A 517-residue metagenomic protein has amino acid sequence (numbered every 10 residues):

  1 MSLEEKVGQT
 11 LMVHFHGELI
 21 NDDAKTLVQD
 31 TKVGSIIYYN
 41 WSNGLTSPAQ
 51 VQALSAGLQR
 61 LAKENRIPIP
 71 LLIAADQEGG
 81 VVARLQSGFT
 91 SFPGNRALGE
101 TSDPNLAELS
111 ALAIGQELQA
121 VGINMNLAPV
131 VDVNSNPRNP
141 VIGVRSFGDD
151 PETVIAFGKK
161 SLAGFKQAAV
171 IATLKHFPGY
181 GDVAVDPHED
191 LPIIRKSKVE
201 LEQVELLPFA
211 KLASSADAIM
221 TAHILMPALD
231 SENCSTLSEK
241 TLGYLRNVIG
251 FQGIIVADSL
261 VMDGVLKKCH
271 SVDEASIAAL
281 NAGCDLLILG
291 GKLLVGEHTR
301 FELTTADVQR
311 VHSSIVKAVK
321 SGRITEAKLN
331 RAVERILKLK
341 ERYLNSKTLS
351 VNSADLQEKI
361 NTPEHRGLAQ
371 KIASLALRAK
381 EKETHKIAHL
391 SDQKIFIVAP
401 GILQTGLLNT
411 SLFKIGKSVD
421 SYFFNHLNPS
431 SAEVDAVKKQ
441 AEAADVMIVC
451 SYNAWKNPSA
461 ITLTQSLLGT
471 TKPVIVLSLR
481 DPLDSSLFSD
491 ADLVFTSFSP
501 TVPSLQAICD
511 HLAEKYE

Functional and structural regions predicted by a protein language model:
M1-D30, H270-E517: Preference for extracellular/luminal or secreted protein segments
S2, H14, I20-D23, G44-I67 (+3 more regions): Second-shell residues forming the walls of enzyme active-site clefts
L27-S47, L127, P137-R138, L212-S231 (+1 more regions): Short acidic, glycine-rich surface-loop motifs adjacent to enzyme active sites
G34-W41, I123-D132, G283-L287: Divalent metal-dependent hydrolysis catalytic cores, especially in the metallo-beta-lactamase
F89-S102, S146-G148: A charged helix-plus-loop insertion that forms the helical arch/lid used to bind and gate nucleic-acid substrates
S102-I123, E205, E274-A282: Alpha-helical scaffold segments that flank or form the walls of functional sites
V131-V141: Short, conserved phosphate-binding/catalytic loop or strand-edge motifs used in phosphoryl-/nucleotidyl-transfer
